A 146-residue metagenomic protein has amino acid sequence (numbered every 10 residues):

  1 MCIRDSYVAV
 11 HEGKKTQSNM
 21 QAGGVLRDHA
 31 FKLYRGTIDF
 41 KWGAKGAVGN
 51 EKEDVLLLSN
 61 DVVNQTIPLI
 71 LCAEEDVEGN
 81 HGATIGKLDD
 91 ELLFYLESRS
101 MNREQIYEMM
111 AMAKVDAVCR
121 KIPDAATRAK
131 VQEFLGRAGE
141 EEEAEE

Functional and structural regions predicted by a protein language model:
R4-E146: Active-site gating/interface segments in enzymes
